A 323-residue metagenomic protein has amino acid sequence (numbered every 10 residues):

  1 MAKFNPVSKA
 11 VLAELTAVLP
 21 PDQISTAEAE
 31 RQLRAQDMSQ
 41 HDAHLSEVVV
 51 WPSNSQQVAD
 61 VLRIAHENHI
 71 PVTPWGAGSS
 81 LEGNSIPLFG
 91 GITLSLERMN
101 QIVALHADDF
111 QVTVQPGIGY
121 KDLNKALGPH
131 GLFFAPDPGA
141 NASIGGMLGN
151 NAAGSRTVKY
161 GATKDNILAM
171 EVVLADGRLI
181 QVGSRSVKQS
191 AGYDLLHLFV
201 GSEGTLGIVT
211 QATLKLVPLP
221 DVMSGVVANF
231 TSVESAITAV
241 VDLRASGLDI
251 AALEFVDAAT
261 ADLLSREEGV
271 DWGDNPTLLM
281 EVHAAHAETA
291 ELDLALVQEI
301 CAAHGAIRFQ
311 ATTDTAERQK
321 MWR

Functional and structural regions predicted by a protein language model:
M1-R323: Noncatalytic alpha-helical scaffold of FAD-dependent oxidoreductases
